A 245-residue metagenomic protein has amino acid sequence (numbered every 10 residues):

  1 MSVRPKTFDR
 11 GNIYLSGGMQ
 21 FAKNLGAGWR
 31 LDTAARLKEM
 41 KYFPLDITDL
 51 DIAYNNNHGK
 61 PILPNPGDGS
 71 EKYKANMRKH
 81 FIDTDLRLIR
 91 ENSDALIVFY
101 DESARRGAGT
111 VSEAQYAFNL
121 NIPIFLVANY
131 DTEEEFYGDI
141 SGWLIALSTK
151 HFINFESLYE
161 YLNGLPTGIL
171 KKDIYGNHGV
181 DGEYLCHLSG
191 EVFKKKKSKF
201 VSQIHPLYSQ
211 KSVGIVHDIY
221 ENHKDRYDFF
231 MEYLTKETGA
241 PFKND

Functional and structural regions predicted by a protein language model:
M1-D245: Conserved catalytic or regulatory cores that recognize and/or transform ribose-phosphate-containing ligands
